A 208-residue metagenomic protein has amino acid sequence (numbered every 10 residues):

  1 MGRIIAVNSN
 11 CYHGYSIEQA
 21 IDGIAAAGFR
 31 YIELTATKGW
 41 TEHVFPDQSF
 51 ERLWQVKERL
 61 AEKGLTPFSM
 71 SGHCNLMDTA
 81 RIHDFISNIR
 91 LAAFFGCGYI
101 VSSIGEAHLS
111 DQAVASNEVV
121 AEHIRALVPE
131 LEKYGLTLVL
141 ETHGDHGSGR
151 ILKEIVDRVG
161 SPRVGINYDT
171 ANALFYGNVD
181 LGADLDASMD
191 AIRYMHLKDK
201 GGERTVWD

Functional and structural regions predicted by a protein language model:
M1-S16: Boundary/entry segment of secreted carbohydrate-active catalytic domains
G2-I5, G23-F29: A short, Lys/Arg-enriched amphipathic alpha-helix followed by its capping loop at the start of a domain
R3, T41-D47, D111, G149 (+2 more regions): Gly/Pro-rich active-site loop or hairpin
C11, T35-A36, S71: Residue-level recognition of beta-strand->loop/alpha-helix junctions
E18-Q19, Y31, W54, R59-T66 (+2 more regions): Active-site acidic/histidine proton-transfer and metal-coordination neighborhood in alpha/beta enzyme cores
F29-T37, C97, V101-S103, I166 (+1 more regions): Non-cysteine beta-strand/loop elements that form the S-adenosyl-L-methionine
A36-E42, N75: Short active-site-proximal "capping" loops at secondary-structure junctions
